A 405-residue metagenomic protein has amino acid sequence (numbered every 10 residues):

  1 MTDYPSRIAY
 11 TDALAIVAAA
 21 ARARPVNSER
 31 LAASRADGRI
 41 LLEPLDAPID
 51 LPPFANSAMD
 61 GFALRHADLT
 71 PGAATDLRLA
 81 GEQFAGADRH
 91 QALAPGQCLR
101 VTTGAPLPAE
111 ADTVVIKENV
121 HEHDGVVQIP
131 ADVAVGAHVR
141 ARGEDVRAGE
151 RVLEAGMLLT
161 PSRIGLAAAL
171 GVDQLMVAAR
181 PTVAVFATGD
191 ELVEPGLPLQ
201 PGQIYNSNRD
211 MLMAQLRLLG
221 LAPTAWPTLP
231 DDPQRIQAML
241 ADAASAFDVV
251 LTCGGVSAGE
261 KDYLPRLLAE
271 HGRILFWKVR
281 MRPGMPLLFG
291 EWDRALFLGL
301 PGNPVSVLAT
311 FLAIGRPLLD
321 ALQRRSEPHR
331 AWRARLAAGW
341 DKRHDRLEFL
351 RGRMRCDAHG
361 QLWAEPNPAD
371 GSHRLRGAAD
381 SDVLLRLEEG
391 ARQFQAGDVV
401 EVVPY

Functional and structural regions predicted by a protein language model:
M1-Y10, D173-L300, P304-T310, A321: Helix-rich terminal scaffold detector
T2-Y10, F62-A225, W363, P368 (+3 more regions): Short, glycine/charged-enriched hinge/interface segments at domain edges or termini
P5-A74, F349: Intrinsically disordered, low-complexity, positively charged segments
T11-L14, E29-S34, E43, G86 (+2 more regions): Flexible glycine/proline-rich
V17-R24, L170-D173, L192, Q215 (+8 more regions): Change "in soluble alpha/beta enzymes" to "in soluble alpha/beta proteins
D37-D50, D88-R100, F289-G290, R294: Short, hydrophobic/aliphatic alpha-helical segments
